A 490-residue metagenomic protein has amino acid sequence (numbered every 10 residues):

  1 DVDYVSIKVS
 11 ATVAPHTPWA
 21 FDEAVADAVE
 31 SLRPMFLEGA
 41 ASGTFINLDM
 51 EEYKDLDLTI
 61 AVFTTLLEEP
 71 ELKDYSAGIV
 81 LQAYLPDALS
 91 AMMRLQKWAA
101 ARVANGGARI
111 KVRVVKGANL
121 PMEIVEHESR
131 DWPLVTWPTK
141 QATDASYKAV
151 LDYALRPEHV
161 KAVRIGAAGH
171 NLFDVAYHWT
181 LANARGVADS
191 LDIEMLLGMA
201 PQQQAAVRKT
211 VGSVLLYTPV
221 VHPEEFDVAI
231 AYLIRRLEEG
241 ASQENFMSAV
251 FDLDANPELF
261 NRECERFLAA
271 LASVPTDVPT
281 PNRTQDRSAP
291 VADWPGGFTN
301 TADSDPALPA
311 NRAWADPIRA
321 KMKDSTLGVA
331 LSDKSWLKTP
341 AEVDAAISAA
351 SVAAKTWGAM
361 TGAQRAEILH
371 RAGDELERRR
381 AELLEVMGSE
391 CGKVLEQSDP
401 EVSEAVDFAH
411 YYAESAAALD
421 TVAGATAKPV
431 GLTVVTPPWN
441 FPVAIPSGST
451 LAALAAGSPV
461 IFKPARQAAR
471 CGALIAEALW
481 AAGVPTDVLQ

Functional and structural regions predicted by a protein language model:
D1-G297: Positively charged, amphipathic and often flexible ligand-engagement surfaces
H16-F21, A40-N47, A77, L134-W137 (+6 more regions): Glycine- and acidic
E38, R371, E375-R379, L474 (+1 more regions): Generic non-transmembrane alpha-helical segments
A40, R380, L454-A455: Conserved ATPase "switch" residues in P-loop NTPase domains
M50-E52, L81-A83, V114-K116, A167-N171 (+9 more regions): Active-site proximal loops enriched in glycine and acidic residues that flank catalytic Cys/His/Asp and coordinate
V163-G166, A176-H178, A205, F246 (+7 more regions): Extended hydrophobic-aromatic, low-complexity segments
G212, P223-R378, E385, K393 (+1 more regions): Terminal low-complexity tails and localization/encapsulation signals of metabolic enzymes
G388, E414-Q490: Rossmann-like NAD(P) dinucleotide-binding subdomain of oxidoreductase/dehydrogenase enzymes
